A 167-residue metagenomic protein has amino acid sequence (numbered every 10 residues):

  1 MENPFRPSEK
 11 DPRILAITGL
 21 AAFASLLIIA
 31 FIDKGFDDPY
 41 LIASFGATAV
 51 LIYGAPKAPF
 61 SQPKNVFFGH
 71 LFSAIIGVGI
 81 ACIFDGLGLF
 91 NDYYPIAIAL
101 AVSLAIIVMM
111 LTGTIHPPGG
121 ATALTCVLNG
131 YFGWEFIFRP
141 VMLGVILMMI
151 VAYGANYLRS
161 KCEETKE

Functional and structural regions predicted by a protein language model:
M1-I80, F84-D85, D92-A99, M110 (+1 more regions): Alpha-helical transmembrane segments and their membrane-interface boundaries that form or gate the permeation pathway
L41-F45, H116-T122: Transmembrane helix boundary and interhelical junction motifs in multipass membrane proteins
D85-N91, A121-T125: Membrane-interface helix termini and inter-helical loops of multi-pass transporters
A97-M109, L124-T125: Alpha-helical transmembrane segments of integral membrane proteins
A101-L104, H116, L147: Membrane-embedded alpha-helical core segments of multi-pass
T112-T114: C-terminal TM-helix exit segments that contain a strictly Trp-centered aromatic cap at the helix terminus
